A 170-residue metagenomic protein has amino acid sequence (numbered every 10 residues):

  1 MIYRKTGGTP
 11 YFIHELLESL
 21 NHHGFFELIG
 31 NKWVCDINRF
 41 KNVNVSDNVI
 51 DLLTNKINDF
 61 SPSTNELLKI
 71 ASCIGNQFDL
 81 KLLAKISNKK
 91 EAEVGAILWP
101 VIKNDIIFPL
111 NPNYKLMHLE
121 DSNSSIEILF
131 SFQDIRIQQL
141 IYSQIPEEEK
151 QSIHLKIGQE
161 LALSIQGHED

Functional and structural regions predicted by a protein language model:
M1-D170: Short secondary-structure boundary elements
